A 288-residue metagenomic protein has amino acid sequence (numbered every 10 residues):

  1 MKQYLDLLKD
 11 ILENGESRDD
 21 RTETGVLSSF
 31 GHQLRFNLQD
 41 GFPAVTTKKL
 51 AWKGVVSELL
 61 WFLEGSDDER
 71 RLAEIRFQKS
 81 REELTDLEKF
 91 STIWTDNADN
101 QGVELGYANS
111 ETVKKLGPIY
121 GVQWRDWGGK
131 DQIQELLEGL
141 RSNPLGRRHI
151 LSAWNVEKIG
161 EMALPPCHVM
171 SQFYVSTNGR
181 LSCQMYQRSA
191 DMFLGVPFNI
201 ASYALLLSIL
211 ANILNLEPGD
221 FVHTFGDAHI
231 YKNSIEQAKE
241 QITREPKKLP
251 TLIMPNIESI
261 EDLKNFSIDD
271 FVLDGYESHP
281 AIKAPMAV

Functional and structural regions predicted by a protein language model:
M1-V288: Terminal, non-catalytic protein-protein interaction segments that mediate quaternary/complex assembly
